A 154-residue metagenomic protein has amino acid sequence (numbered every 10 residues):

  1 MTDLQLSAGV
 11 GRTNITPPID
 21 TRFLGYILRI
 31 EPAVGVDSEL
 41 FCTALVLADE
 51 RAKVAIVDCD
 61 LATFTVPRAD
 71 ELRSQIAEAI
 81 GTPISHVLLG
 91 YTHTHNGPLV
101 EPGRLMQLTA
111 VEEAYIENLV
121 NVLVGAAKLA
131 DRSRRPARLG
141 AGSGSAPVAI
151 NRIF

Functional and structural regions predicted by a protein language model:
M1-F154: Conserved beta-alpha junction segments in alpha/beta enzyme cores
